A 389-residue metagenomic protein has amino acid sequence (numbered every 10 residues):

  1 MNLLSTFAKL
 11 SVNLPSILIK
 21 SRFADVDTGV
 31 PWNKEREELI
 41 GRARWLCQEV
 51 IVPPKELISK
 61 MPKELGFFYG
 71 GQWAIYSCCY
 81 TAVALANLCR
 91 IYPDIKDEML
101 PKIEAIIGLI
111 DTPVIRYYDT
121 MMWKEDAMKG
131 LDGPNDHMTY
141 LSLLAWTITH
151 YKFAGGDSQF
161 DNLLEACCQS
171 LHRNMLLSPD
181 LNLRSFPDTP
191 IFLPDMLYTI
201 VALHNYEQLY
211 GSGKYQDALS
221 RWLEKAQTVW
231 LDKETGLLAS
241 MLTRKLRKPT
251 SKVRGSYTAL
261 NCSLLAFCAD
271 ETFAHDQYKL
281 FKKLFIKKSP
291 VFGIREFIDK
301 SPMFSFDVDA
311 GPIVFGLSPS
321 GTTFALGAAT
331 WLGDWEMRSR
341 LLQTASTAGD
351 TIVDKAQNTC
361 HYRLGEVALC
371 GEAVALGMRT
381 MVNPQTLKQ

Functional and structural regions predicted by a protein language model:
T6-P101: Extreme N-terminal leader/anchor segments
F23-A43, L88-E104, T149-E165, E207-S220 (+3 more regions): Structural helix-adjacent loops and short alpha-helical linkers that scaffold large soluble proteins
E35-E64, P101-M122, N162-N182, D217-L238 (+2 more regions): Long, well-ordered core segments of solenoidal/helical folds
K63-F68, G130-L131, L181-D188, D307-G311: A short, mixed-charge helix-start or loop-turn motif at secondary-structure junctions
W73, S77-C79, A84-L197, T380: Extended ligand-binding groove/face enriched in aromatic
W73-C89, P134-K152, I191-Q208, P249-C268 (+2 more regions): Well-ordered alpha-helical segments within folded domains of soluble proteins
T139, S178-L181, T189-S320, G333 (+1 more regions): Extended ligand-binding clefts on enzyme/binding-domain cores
A329-K388: Fungal-biased detection of long, low-complexity, Ser/Thr- and Lys/Arg-rich intrinsically disordered regions
